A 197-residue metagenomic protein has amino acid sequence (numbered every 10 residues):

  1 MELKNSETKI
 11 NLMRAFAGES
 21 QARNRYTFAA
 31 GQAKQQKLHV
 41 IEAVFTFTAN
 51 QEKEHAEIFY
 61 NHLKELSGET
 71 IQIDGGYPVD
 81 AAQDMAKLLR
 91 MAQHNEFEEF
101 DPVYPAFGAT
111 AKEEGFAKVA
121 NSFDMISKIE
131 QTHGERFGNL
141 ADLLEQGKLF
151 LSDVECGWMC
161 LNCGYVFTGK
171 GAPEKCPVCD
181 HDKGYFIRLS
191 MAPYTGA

Functional and structural regions predicted by a protein language model:
M1-A197: Non-heme di-metal
